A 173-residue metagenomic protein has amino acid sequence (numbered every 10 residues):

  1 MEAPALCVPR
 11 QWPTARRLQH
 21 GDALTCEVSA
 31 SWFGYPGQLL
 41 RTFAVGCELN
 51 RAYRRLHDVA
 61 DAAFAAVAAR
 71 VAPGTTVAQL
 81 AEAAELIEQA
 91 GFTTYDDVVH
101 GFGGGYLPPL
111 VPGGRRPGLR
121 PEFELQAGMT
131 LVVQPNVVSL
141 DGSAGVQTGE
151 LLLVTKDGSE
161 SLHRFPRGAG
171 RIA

Functional and structural regions predicted by a protein language model:
M1-A173: Active-site neighborhoods and metal-handling regions in enzymes and metal-associated proteins
